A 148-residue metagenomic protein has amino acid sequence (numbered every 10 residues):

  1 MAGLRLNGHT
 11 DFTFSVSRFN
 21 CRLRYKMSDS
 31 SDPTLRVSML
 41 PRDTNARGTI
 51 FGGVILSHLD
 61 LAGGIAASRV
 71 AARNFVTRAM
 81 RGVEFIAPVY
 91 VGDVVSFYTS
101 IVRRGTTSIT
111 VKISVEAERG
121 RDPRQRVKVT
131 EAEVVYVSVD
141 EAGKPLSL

Functional and structural regions predicted by a protein language model:
G8-T13: Short hydrophobic alpha-helical segments enriched in small aliphatic residues
Y25, D29, P33-L35, Y90-V91 (+1 more regions): HotDog/MaoC-like acyl-thioester-processing domains
Y25-A79, V137-L148: Hot-dog-fold acyl-thioester-processing enzymes
